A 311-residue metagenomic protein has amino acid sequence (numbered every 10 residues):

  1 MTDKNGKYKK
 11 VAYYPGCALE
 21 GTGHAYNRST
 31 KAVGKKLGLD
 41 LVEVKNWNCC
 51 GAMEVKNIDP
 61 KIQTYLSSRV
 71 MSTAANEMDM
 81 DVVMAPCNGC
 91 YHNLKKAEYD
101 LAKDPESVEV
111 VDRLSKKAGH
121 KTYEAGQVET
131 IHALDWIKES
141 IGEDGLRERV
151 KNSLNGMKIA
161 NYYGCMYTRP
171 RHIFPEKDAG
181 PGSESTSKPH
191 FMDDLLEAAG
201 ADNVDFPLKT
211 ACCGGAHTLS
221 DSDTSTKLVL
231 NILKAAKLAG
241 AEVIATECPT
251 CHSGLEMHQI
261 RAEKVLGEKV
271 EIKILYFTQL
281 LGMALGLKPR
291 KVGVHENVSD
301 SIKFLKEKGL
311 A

Functional and structural regions predicted by a protein language model:
M1-A311: Iron-sulfur cluster-binding electron-transfer modules in prokaryotic oxidoreductases
